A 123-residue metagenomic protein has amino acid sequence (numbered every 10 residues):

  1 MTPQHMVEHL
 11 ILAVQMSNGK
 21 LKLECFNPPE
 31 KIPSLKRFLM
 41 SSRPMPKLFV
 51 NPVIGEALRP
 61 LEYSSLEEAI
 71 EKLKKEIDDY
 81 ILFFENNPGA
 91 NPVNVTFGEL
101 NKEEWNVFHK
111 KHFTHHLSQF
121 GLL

Functional and structural regions predicted by a protein language model:
M1-P44, P92-L123: Short, contiguous alpha-helical
M40-P88: Acidic/histidine-rich alpha-helical segments that form the ligand environment of transition-metal centers
